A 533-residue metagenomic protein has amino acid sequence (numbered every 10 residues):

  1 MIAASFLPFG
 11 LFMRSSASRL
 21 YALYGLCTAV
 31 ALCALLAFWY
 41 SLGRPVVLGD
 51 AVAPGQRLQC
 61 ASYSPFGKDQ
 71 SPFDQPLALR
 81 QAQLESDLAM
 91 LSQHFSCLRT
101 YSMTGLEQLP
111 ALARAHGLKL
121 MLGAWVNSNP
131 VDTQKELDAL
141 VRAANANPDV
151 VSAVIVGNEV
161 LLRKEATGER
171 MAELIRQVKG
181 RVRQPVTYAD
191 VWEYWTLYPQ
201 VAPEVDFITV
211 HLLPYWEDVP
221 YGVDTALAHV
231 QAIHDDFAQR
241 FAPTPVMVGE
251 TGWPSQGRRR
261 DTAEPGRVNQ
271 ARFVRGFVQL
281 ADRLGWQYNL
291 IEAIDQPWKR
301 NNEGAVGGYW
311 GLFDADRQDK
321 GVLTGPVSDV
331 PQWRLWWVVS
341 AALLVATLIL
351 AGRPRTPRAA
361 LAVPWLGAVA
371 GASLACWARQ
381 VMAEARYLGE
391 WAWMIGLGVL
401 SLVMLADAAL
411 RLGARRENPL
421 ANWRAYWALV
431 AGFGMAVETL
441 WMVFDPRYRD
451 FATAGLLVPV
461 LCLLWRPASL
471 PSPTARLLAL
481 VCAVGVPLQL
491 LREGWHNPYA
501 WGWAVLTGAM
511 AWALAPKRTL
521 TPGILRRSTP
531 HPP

Functional and structural regions predicted by a protein language model:
S62-T133: N-terminal carbohydrate-binding/catalytic regions of secreted carbohydrate-active enzymes
L98, V154, I208, V248-E250 (+1 more regions): Conserved, mostly hydrophobic/aromatic
M103, L109-P185: Substrate-binding cleft of extracellular glycoside hydrolase catalytic domains
L122, S152, D190-A228, W253-P254: Aromatic- and acid-rich polysaccharide-binding/catalytic face of secreted or lumenal carbohydrate-active enzymes
K179-T196, T244-G249, Q287-Q296: Aromatic-lined carbohydrate-recognition surfaces of secreted/lumenal glycan-active proteins
W216-G257, Y448-A452, S472: Glycoside hydrolase catalytic-domain groove-lining segments
E264-T324: Substrate-binding cleft of secreted/luminal carbohydrate-active enzymes
R355-P533: Alpha-helical transmembrane segments of integral membrane proteins
